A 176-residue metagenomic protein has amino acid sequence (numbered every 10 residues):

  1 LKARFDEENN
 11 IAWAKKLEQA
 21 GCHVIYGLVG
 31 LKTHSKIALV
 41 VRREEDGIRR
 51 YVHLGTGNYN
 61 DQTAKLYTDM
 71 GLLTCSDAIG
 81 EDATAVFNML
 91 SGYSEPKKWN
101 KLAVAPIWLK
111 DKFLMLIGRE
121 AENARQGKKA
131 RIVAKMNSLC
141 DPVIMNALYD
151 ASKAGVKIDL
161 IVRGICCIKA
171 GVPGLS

Functional and structural regions predicted by a protein language model:
L1-S176: Charged, low-complexity intrinsically disordered terminal segments
